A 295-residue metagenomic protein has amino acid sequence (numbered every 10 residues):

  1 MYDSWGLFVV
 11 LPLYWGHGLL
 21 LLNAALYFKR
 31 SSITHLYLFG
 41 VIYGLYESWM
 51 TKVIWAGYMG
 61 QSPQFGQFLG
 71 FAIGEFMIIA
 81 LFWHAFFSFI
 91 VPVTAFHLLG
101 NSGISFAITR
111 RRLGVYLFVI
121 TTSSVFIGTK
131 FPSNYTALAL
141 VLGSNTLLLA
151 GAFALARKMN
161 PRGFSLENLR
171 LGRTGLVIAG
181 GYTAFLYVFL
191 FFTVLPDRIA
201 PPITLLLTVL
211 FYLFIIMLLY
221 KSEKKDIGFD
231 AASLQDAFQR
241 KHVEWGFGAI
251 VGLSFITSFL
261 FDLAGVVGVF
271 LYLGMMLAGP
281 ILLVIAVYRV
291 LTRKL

Functional and structural regions predicted by a protein language model:
F8-G16, F82-I90: Membrane-embedded alpha-helical segments of multi-pass membrane proteins, especially the transmembrane helices
V10-A24, I281: Central hydrophobic cores of alpha-helical transmembrane segments in multi-pass inner-membrane proteins across all
L38-W49: Hydrophobic alpha-helical membrane-insertion segments
W49-Q61: Transmembrane alpha-helix boundary signature
V53, I90-T94, A150-M159, Y212-G228: Membrane-water interface of transmembrane alpha-helices
Q67-W83: Short aromatic-rich membrane-water interface segments that cap or initiate transmembrane helices in multi-pass membrane
F106-G163: Loop-centered beta-sheet repeat module
F164-L171, A179-L295: Extended, charged low-complexity segments that frequently continue into or abut oligomerization scaffolds
